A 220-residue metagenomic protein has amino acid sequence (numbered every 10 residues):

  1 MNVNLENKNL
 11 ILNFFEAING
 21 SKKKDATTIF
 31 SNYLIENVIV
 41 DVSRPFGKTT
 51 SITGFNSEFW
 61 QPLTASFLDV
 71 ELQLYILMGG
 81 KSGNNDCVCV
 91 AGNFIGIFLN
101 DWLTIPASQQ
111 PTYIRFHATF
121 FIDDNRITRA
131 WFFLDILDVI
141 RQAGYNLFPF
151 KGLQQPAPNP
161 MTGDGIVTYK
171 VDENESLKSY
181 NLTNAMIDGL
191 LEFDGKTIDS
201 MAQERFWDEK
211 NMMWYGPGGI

Functional and structural regions predicted by a protein language model:
M1-I220: C-terminal and inter-domain tail/linker signature
